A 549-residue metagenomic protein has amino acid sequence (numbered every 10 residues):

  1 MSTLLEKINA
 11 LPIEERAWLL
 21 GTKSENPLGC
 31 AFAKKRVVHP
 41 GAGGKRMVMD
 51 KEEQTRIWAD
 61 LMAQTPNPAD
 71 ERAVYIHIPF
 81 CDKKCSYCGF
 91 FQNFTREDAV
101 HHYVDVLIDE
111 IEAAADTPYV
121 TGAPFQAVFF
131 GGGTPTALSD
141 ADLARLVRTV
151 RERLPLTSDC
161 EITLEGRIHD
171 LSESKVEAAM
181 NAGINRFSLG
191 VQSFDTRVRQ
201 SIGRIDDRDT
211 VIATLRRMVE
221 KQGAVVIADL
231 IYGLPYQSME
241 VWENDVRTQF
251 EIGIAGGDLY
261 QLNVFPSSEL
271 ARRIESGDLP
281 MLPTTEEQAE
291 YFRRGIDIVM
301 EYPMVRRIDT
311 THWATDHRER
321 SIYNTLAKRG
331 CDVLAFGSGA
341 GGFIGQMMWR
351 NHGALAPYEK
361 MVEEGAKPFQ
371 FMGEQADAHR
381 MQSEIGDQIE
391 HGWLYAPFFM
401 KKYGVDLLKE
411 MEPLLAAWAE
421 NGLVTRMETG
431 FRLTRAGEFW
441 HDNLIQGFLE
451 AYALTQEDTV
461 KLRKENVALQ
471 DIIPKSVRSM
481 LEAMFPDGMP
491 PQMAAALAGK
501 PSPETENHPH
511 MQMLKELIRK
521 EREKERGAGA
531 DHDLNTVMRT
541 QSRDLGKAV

Functional and structural regions predicted by a protein language model:
M1-R72, D471-P474, E482: Flexible, acidic/Gly-rich N-terminal and inter-domain linker regions that tether and position cofactor-handling modules
Q64, T95-T117, A123-V405, R463: C-terminal scaffold of the Radical SAM
P68-D105, T196: Canonical Radical SAM [4Fe-4S] cluster-binding loop centered on the CxxxCxxC motif and its immediate flanking residues
G341-M484, A548-V549: Charged, E/D/K/R/S-rich low-complexity terminal regions of large eukaryotic assembly subunits
M493-L497: Extended non-catalytic scaffold regions that mediate assembly and binding in large macromolecular machines
S502-E504, G527-A528: Charged, low-complexity interaction regions
M511-R526, D531-V549: Long, low-complexity, intrinsically disordered segments
